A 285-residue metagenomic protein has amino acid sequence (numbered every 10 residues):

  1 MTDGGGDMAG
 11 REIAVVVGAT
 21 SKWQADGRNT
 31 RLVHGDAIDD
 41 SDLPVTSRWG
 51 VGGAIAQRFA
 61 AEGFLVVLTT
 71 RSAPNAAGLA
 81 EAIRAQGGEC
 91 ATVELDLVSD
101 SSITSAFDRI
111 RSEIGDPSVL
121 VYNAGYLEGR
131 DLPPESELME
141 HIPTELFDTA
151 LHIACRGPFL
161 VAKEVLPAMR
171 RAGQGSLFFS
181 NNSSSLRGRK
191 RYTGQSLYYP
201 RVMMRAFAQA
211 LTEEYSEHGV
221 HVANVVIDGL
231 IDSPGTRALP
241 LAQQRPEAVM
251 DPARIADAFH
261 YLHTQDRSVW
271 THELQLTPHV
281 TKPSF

Functional and structural regions predicted by a protein language model:
R11-I13, G88-E89, D116-P117, D131 (+2 more regions): Active-site loop of short-chain dehydrogenase/reductase
G18-A25, T30-T46, I142-L146, S176-M203 (+2 more regions): Catalytic loop of short-chain dehydrogenase/reductase
T30, A37, T104, L127-D148: Conserved mid-core segment of classical short-chain dehydrogenase/reductases
D39-W49, G63-G78: Conserved glycine-rich Rossmann-like NAD(P)H-binding loop of the short-chain dehydrogenase/reductase
I83-S101: Rossmann-fold cofactor-recognition segment
S118, E140-F159: Catalytic Tyr-X3-Lys loop
A162-K163, Q209: A short, exposed helix-loop element centered on a Lys and neighboring polar residues
E217-V220, N224-D228, D232, L241-F285: C-terminal helical subdomain
